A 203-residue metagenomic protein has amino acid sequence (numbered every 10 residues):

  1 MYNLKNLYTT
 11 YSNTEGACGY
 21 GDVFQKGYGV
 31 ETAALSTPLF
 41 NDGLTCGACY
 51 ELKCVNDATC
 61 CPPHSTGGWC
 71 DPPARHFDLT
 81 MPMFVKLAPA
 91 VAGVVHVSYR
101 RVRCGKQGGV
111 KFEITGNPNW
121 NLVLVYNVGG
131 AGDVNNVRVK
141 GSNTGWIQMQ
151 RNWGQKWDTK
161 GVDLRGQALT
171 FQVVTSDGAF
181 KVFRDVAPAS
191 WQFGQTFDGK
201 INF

Functional and structural regions predicted by a protein language model:
M1-F203: Folded extracytoplasmic luminal domains of secretory or organellar precursors
